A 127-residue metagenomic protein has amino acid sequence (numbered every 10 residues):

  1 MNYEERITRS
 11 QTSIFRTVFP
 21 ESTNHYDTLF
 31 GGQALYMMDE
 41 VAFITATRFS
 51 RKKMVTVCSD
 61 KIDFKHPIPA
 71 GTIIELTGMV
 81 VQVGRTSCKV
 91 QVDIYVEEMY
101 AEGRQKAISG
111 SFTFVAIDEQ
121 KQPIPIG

Functional and structural regions predicted by a protein language model:
N2-E4, T8-I14, P69-A70, V81-G127: HotDog/MaoC-like acyl-thioester-processing domains
N2-V55, V115-G127: Hot-dog-fold acyl-thioester-processing enzymes
V18-S22, S59-H66, V96-E98: Short, well-ordered turn and helix-capping elements at secondary-structure junctions
R51-P67, T72: Small beta-barrel nucleic-acid-binding modules, principally OB-folds
